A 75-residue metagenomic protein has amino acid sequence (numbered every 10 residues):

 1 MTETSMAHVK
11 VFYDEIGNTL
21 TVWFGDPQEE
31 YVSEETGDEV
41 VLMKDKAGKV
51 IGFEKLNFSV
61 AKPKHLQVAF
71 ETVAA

Functional and structural regions predicted by a protein language model:
M1-A75: Small, basic N-terminal interaction modules of short regulatory proteins
